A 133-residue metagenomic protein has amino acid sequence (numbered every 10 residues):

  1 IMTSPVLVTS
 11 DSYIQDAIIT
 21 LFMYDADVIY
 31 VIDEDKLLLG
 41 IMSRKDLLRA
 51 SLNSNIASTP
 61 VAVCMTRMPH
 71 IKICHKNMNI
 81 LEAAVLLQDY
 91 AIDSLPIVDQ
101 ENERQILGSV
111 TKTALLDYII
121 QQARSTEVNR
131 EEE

Functional and structural regions predicted by a protein language model:
I1-S4, I18, L38, S43-D93 (+2 more regions): Tandem CBS (Bateman) regulatory domains
V6-D11: Signal-transducing coiled-coil linker helices
Y13, L21-V28: Long hydrophobic segments that form regular secondary structure
D27-V28, D93-L95: Short loop/turn microsegments at loop-to-beta-strand junctions
Y30-V31, K112: Conserved SAM-binding loop
I32-D33, V98-E101: Core beta-strand residues in small-molecule sensory/regulatory alpha/beta domains
